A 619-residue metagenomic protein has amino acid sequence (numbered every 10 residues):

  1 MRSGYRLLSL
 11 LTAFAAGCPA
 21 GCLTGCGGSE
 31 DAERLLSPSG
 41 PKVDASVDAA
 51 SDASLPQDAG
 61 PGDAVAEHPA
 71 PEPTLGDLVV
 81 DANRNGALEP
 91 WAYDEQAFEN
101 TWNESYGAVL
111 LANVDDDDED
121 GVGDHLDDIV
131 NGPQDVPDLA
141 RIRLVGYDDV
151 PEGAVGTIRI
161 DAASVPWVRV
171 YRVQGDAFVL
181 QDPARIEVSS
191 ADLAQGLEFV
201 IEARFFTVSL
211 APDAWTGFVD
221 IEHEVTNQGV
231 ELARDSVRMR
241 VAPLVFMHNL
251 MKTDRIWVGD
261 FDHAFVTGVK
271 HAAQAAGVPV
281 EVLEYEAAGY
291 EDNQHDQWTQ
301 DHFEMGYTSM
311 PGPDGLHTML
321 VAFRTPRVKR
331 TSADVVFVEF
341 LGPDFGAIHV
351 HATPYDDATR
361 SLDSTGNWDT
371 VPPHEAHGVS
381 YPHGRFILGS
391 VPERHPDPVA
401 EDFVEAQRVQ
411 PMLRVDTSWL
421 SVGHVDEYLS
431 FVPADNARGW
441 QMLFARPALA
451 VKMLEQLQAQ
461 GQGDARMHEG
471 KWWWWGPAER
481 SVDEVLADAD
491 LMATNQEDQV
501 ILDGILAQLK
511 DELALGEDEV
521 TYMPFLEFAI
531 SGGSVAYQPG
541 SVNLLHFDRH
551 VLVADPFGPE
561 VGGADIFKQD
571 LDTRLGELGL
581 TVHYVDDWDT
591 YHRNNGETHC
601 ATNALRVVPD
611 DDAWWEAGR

Functional and structural regions predicted by a protein language model:
M1-T24: Sec-dependent bacterial lipoprotein signal peptides
R2, R34, N436-R438: Short amphipathic alpha-helical segments with coiled-coil-like heptad repeat character
S9-A13, G25, S37-P38, V43 (+7 more regions): Generic detector of low-complexity/intrinsically disordered segments and short hydrophobic N-terminal stretches
C18-P69: Ser/Thr-rich, Pro/Gly/Ala-heavy low-complexity intrinsically disordered linkers and tails of secreted extracellular
V65-R619: Histidine/cysteine-enriched polar flanking segments
